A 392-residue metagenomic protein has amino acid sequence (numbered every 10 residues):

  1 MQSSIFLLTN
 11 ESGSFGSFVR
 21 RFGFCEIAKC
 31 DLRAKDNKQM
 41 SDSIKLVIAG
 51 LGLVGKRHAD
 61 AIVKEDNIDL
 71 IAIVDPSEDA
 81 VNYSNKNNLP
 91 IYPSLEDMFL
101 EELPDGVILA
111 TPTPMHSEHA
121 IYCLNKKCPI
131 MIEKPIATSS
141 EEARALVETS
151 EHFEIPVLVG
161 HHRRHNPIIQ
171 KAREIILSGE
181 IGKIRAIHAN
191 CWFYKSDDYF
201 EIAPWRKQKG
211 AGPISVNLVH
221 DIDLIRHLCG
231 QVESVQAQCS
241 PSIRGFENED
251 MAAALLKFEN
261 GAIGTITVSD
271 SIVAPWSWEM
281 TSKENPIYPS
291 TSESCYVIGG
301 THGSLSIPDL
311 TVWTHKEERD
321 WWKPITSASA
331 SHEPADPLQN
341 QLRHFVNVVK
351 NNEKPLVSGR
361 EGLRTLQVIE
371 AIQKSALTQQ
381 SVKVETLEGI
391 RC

Functional and structural regions predicted by a protein language model:
D31, S43, G106-I108, I307-P308 (+1 more regions): C-terminal helix-rich "cap/oligomerization" subdomain common to oxidoreductases
N37-N87: N-terminal Rossmann-like dinucleotide-binding module
H58, P76, P90-T149: Beta-loop-alpha module in the N-terminal Rossmann-like domain of NAD(P)-dependent dehydrogenases, especially those
P93, I132, V157-V159, H188 (+2 more regions): Hydrophobic residues in well-ordered beta-strands that form the structural core
A145-R163, K183-A186: Rossmann-fold dehydrogenase core element
R163-L256, Q379: Predominantly a Rossmann-like dinucleotide-binding segment in NAD(P)-dependent oxidoreductases
G245-E249, E259-N340: NAD(P)-dinucleotide binding in Rossmann-like oxidoreductases
